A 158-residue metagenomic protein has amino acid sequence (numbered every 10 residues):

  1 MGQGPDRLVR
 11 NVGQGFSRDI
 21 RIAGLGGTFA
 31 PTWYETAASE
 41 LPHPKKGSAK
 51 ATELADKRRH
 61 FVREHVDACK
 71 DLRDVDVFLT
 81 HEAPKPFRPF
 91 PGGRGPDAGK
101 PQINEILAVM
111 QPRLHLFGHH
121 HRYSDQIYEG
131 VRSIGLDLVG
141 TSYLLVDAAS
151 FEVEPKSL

Functional and structural regions predicted by a protein language model:
M1-P5, P89-P91, S124-V131: Metal-dependent catalytic neighborhoods of phosphoester/phosphodiester hydrolases
M1-R18: Metallo-beta-lactamase
V9-R10, L25, V77-H81, L107-Y123 (+1 more regions): Active-site neighborhood of phospho(di)ester-bond hydrolases with catalytic His/Asp-centered motifs
V12-G13, V62-K70, I103-I106, R122-S124: Short, flexible, glycine/charge-rich loop motifs used to bind or transfer phosphoryl groups or to couple energy/partner
F16-R18, N104-V109, H121-L158: Binuclear metal-dependent phosphoesterase catalytic core
I20-G93: Active-site-proximal loop/helix segment associated with metal-binding centers of metalloenzymes
G93-I103: Charged helix-capping and loop-helix junction motifs
